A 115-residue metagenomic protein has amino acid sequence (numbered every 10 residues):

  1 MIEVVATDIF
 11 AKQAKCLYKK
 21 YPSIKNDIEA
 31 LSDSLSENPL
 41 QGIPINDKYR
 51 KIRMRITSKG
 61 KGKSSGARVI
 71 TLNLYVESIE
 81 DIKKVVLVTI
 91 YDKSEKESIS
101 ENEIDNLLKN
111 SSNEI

Functional and structural regions predicted by a protein language model:
M1-D27: Arg/Lys-rich, positively charged N-terminal/basic patches that mediate binding to nucleic acids
V4, R50, V85-V86: A broad, low-specificity signal marking well-ordered, structured residues that form hydrophobic/aromatic
A11, E29-D33, I104-K109: Generic solvent-exposed, charged/amphipathic alpha-helical segments that serve as macromolecular interface scaffolds
Q13-L17, N38, Y91-S94: Alpha-helix C-capping/helix-to-loop hinge sites
K19-I43: Charged, well-structured alpha/beta interaction segments
S36-G60: A short, surface-exposed loop/turn module that caps and links secondary-structure elements
G62-G66: Conserved ABC ATPase signature
A67, L72-I115: Enriched for short, Lys/Arg-rich terminal
